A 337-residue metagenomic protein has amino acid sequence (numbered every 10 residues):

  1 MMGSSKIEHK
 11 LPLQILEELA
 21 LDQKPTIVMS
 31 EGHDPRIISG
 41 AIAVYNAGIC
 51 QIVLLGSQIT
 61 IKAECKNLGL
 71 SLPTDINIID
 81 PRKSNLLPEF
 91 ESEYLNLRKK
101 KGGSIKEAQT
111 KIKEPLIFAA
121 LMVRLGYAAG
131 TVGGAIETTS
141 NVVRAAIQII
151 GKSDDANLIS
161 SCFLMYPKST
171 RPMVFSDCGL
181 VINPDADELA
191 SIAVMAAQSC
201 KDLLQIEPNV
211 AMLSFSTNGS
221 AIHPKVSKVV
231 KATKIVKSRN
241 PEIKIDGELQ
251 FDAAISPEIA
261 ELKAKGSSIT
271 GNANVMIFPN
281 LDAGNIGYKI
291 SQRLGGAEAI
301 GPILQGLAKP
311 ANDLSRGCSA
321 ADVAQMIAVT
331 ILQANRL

Functional and structural regions predicted by a protein language model:
M2-T270, V275-L337: Anion-binding alpha/beta catalytic cores of soluble intermediary-metabolism enzymes, centered on
